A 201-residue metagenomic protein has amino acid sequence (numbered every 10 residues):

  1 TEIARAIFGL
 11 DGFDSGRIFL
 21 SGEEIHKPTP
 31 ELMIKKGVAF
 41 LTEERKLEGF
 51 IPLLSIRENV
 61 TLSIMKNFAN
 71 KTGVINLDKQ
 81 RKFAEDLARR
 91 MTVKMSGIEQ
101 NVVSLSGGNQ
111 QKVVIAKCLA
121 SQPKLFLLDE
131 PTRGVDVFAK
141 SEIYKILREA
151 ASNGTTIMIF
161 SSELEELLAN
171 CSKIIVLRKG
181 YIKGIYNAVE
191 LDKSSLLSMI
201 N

Functional and structural regions predicted by a protein language model:
T1-N201: Glycine-rich phosphate-binding loops of nucleotide-dependent enzymes
